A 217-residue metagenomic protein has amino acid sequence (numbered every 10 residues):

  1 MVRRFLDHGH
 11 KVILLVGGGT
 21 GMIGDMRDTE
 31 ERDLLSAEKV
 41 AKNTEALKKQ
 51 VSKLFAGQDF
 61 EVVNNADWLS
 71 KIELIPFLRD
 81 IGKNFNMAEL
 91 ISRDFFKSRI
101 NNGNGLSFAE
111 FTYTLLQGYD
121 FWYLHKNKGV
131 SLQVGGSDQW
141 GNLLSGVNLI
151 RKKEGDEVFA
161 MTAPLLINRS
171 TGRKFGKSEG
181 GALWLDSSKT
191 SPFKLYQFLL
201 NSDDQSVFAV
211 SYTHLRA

Functional and structural regions predicted by a protein language model:
M1-D25, Q133-W140: N-terminal catalytic cores of NTP/NDP-binding nucleotidyl/phosphoryl-transfer enzymes
M1-L14, K42-E45, K49, A163-N168 (+1 more regions): Gly/lys/ser-thr-rich phosphate-binding loops in alpha/beta enzymes that coordinate phosphoanhydride or phosphate groups
G24-D28, I72-L78, T171-G176: Short acidic, glycine/serine/threonine-rich loops at helix termini
M26-A41: A charged helix-plus-loop insertion that forms the helical arch/lid used to bind and gate nucleic-acid substrates
D33-L34, N65, L69, N148-G155 (+1 more regions): Conserved phosphate-binding loops in nucleotide/dinucleotide-binding enzymes
S36-A37, N43-T44, K48-T162: Divalent-metal (Mg2+/Mn2+/Ca2+)-assisted nucleotide/phosphate chemistry catalytic cores
A209-S211: Acidic, proline/serine/threonine- and glycine-rich low-complexity intrinsically disordered segments
T213-A217: Conserved small/polar residues in nucleotide/adenosyl-binding loops
